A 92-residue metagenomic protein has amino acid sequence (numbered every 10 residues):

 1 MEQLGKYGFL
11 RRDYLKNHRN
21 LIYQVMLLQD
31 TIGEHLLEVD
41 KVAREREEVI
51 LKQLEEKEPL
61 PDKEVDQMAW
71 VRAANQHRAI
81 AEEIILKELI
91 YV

Functional and structural regions predicted by a protein language model:
M1-L54: Extended, surface-exposed interaction regions
K52-V92: C-terminal charged interaction modules
